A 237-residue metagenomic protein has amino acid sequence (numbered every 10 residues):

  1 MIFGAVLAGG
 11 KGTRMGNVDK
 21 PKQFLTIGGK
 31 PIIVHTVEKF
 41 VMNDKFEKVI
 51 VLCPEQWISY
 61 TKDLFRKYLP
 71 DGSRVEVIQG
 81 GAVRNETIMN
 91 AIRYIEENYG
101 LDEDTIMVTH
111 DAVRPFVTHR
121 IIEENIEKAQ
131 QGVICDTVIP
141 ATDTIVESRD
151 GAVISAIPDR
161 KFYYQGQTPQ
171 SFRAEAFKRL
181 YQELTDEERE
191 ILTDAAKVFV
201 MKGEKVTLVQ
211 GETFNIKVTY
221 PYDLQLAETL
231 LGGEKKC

Functional and structural regions predicted by a protein language model:
M1, E47-V49, R74, V133-I134 (+1 more regions): Residues at the starts of beta-strands that form the adenosine-phosphate
M1-S59: N-terminal glycine-rich phosphate-binding loop and ensuing alpha1 helix
V6, I33, A91, D111 (+3 more regions): Residue-level signal for inorganic ion chemistry
T26, F116, S171, K217-V218: Short aromatic/basic micro-patch
V34-E103, L184-E187: Conserved N-terminal catalytic core of the sugar/cofactor nucleotidyltransferase
G100-V113: Short beta-strand-to-loop acidic/aromatic patch adjacent to the donor-nucleotide binding site
E103, F116-V209: Conserved core of the sugar-phosphate nucleotidyltransferase
N215-C237: Hydrophobic helical membrane-anchoring modules
